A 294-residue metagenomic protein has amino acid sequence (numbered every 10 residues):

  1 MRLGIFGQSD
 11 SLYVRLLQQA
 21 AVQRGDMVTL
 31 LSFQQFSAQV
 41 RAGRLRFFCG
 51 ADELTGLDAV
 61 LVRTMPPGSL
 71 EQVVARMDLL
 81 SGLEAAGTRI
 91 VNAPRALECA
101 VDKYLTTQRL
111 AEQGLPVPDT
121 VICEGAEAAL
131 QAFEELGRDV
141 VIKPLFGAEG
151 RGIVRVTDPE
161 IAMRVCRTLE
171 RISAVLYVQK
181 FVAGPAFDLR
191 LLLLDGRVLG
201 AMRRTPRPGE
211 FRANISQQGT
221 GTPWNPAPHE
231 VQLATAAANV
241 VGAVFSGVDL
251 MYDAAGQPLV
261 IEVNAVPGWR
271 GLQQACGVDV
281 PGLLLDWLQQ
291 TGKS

Functional and structural regions predicted by a protein language model:
M1-G4: Extreme N-terminal starter segment of soluble prokaryotic enzymes
Q8-D119: Conserved N-proximal alpha/beta basic substrate-recognition cap immediately N-terminal to, or forming the N-lobe
G25, L193-R197, A254-G256: Short acidic-glycine loop/turn motifs at beta-strand connectors
T107-A111, F133-R151, A174-G184: ATP-grasp fold ATP-binding core
Q113-G137: Rossmann-like NAD(P)H-binding beta-loop-alpha module
R151-A238: Phosphate-binding site of ATP-dependent enzymes
Q179-K180, L189, A243-A255: A short glycine-rich, hydrophobically flanked beta-strand micro-motif that places a catalytic Asp/Glu for divalent metal
N239-G242, Y252-S294: C-terminal active-site "lid" helix and adjoining low-complexity regulatory extension at the edge of ATP-using catalytic
